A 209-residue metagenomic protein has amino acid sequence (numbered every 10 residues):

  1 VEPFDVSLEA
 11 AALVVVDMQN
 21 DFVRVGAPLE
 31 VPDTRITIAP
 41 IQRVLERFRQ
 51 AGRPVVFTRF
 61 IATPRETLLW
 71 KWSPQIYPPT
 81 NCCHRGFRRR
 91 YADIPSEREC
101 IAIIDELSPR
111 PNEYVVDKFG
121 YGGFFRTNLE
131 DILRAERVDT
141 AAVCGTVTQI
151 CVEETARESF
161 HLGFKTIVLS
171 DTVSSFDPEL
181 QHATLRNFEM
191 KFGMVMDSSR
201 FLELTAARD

Functional and structural regions predicted by a protein language model:
V1-R110, E203-D209: Active-site acidic carboxylates
Q50-R53, R137, G163: Glycine-centered short loops/turns at secondary-structure junctions
V55, T166-V168, V195: Hydrophobic beta-strand scaffold residues
D93-G145: Internal catalytic-core helix/loop-beta-alpha segment that presents or stabilizes conserved functional determinants
V116, G193-E203: Short acidic-hydrophobic, aromatic-tinged amphipathic segments that line or gate anion-handling sites
A141-T146, F164-P178: A short glycine-rich beta-strand->turn/loop micro-motif centered on a GG-aromatic cluster
T148-T155: Short glycine/serine/threonine-rich phosphate/pyrophosphate-binding segments that cradle anionic phosphate groups
S175-E189: Active-site-proximal loop->helix
